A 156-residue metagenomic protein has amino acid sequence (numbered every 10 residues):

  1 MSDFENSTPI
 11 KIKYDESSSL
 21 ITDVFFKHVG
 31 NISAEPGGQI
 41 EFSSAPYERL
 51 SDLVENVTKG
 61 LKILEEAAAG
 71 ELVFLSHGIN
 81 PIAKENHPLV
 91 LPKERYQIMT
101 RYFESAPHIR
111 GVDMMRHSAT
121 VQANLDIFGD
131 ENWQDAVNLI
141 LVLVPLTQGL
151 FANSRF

Functional and structural regions predicted by a protein language model:
M1-H108, H117: Terminal catalytic/cofactor-binding subdomain
G70-H77, P145-F156: Flexible helix-coil linker/hinge segments at domain or subdomain boundaries
P92-N153: Internal, well-ordered domain-core segments that constitute the primary functional module of diverse proteins
